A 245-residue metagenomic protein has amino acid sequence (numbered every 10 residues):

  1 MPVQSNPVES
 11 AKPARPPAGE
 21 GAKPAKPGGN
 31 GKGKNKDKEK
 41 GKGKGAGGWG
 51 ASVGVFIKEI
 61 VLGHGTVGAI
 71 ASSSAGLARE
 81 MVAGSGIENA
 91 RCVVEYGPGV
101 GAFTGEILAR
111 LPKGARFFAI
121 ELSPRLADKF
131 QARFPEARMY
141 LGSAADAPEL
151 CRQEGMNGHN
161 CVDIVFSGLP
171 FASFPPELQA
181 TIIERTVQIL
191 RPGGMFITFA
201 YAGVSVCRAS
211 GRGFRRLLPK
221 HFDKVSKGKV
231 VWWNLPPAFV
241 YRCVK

Functional and structural regions predicted by a protein language model:
W49-E88: Class I SAM-dependent methyltransferase Rossmann-like catalytic core, especially the SAM/SAH-binding loop
N89-G99: Conserved class I S-adenosyl-L-methionine
V100-K113: Conserved SAM-binding loop of SAM-dependent methyltransferases across substrates and taxa, primarily the Class I
A127-H159: S-adenosyl-L-methionine
V162-E177: A short SAM/SAH-binding and catalytic strip from SAM-dependent methyltransferases
A180-P192: A short glycine-rich, Lys/Arg-flanked "PGG" loop and its adjoining helix->strand segment in the class I
L190-A200: Conserved beta-strand signature within the Rossmann-like core of class I S-adenosyl-L-methionine
C207-K245: Class I S-adenosyl-L-methionine
